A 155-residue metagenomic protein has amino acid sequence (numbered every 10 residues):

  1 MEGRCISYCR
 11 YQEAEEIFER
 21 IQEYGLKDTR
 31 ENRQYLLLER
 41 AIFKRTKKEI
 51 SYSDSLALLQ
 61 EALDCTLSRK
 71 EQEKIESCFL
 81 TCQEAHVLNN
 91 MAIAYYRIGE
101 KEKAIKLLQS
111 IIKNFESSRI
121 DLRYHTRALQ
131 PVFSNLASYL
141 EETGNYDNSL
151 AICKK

Functional and structural regions predicted by a protein language model:
E2-E16: Alpha-helical segment of the N-proximal tetratricopeptide repeat
G3-R4, N32-F43, Q83, N89-N90 (+1 more regions): "A position-specific structural signal for the A-helix of alpha-solenoid helical repeats
Y8, K47-E49, I98, L136 (+1 more regions): Structural motif corresponding to the intra-repeat A-B loop/turn of tetratricopeptide repeats
Y11, I50-Y52, K101, Y146: TPR-repeat structural position
E15-L26, A57-E73, K106-D121, L150 (+1 more regions): Amphipathic alpha-helical segments of tetratricopeptide repeats
N32, E76-Q83, D121-A128, N148: Structural signature of alpha-solenoid helical repeat junctions
L58, L88-Y95, L107, V132-L140 (+1 more regions): TPR/Sel1-like alpha-solenoid repeat signature
T66-Q109: Hydrophobic, aromatic-enriched interface-forming segments
